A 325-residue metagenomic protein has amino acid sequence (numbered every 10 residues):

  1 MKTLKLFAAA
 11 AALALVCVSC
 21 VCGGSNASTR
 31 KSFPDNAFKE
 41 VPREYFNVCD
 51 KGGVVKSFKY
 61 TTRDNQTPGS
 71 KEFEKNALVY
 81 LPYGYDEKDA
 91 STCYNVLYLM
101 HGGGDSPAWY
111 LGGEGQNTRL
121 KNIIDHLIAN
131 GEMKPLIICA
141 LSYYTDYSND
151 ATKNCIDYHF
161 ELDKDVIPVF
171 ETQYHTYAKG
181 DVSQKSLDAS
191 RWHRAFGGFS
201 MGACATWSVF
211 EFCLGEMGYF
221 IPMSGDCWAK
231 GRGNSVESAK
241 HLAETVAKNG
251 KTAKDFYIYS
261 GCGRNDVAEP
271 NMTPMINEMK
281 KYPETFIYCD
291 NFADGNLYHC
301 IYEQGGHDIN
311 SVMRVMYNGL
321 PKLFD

Functional and structural regions predicted by a protein language model:
M1-A8: Bacterial N-terminal signal peptides that target proteins for export
A9-C17: Hydrophobic helical h-region of N-terminal Sec-dependent signal peptides in bacterial secretory/periplasmic proteins
G24-D325: Non-catalytic cap/lid and distal C-terminal segments of serine-dependent acyl enzymes
